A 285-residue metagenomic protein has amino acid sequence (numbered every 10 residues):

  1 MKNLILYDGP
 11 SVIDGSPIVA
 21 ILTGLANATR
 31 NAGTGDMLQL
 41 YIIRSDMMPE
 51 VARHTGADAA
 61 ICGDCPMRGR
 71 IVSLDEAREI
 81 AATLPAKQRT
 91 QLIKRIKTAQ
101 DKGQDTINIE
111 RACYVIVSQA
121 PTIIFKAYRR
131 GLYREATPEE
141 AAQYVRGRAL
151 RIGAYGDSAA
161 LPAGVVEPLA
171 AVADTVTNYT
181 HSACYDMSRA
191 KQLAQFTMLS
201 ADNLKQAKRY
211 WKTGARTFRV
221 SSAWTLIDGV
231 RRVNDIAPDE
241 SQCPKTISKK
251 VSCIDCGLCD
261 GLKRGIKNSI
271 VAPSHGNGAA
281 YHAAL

Functional and structural regions predicted by a protein language model:
M1-L285: Class I S-adenosyl-L-methionine
